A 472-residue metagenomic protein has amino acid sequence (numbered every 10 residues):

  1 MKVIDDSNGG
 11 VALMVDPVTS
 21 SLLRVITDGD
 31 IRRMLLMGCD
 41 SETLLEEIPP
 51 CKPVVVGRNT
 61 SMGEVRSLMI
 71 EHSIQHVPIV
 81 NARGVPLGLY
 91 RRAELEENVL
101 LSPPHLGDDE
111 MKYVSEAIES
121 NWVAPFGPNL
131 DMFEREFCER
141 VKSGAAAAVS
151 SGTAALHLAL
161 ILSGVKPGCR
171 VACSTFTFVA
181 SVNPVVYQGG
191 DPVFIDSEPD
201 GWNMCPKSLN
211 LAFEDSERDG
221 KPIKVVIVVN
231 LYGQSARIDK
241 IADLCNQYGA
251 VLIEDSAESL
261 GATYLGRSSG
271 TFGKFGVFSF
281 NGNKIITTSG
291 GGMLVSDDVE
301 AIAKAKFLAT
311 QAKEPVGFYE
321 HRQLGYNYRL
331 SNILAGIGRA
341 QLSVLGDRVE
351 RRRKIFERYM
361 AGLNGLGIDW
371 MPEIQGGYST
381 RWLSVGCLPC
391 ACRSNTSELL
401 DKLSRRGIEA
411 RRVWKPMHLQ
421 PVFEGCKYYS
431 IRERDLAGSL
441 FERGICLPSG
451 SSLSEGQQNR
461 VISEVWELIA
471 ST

Functional and structural regions predicted by a protein language model:
M1-G9, M14-V25, G29-I74, I79-A82 (+3 more regions): Bateman/CBS regulatory modules and CBS-like beta-alpha motifs in cytosolic regions of diverse proteins
V11, H76, V171-A172, V185 (+3 more regions): A short hydrophobic/small-residue beta-strand
R92-N121, P448: N-terminal "arm"/small-domain region of PLP-dependent enzymes with the aminotransferase-like
F126-R170, P184-V186, F194, R218 (+1 more regions): Phosphate-binding glycine-rich loop
F133-R135, G144, K207, L211 (+6 more regions): PLP-dependent aminotransferase class I/II
H157-L211, L403: Conserved PLP-anchoring active-site segment centered on the Schiff-base-forming lysine
Q188, Q247-Y248, R406: Helix C-cap/helix->beta junction micro-motif
D200-T288, M293-V295, E300: Active-site phosphate-binding strand-loop segment of PLP-dependent enzymes
